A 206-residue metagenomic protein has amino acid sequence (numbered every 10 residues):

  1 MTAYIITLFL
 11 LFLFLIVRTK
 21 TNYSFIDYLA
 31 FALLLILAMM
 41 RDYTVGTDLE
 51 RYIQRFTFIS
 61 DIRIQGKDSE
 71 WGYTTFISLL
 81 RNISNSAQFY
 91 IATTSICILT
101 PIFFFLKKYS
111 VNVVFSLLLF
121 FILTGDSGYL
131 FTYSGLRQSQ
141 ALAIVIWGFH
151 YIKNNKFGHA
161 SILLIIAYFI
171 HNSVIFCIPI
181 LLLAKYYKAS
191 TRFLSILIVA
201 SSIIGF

Functional and structural regions predicted by a protein language model:
M1-F206: Terminal, non-globular segments
